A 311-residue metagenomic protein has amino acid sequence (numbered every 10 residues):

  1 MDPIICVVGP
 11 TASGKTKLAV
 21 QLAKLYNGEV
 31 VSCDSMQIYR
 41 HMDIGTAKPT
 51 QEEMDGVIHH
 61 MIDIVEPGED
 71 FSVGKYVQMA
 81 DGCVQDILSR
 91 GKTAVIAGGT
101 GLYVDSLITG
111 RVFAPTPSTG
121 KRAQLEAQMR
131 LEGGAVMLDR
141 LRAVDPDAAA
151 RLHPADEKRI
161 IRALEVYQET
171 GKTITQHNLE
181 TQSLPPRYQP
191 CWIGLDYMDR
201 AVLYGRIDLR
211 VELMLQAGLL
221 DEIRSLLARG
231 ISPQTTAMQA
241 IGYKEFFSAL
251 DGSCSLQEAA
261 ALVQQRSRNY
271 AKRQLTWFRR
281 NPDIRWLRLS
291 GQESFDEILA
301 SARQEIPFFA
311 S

Functional and structural regions predicted by a protein language model:
M1-S311: Phosphate/pyrophosphate-binding catalytic cores of soluble transferases and nucleic-acid-acting enzymes
